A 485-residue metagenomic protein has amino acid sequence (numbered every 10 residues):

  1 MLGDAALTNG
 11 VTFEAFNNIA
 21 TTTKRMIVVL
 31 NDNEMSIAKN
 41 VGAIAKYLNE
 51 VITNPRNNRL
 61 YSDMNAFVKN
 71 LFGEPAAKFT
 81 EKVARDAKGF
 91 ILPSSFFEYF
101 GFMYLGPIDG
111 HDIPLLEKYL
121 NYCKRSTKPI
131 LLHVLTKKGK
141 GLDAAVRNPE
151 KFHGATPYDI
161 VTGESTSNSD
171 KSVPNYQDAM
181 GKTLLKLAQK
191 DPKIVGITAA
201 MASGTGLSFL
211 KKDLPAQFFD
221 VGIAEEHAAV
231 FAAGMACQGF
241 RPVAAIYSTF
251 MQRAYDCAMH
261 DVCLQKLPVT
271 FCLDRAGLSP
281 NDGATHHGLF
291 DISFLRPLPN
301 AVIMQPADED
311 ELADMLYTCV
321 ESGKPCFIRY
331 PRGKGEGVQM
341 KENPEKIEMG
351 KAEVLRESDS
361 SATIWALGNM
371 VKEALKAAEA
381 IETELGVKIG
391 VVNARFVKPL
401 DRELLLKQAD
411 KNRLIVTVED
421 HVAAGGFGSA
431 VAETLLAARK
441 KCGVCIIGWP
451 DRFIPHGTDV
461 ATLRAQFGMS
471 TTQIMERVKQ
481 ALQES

Functional and structural regions predicted by a protein language model:
M1-N9, D32, F97, V243: DG-centered beta-turn motif at the end of beta-strands
A6-I19: Acidic/histidine-rich catalytic neighborhood of metal-dependent amide-processing enzymes
T21-K151, S167-T183, Q189-K212, E226-V230 (+3 more regions): Thiamine diphosphate
P157-V161, R296-K341: Helix-enriched interaction subdomains in cytosolic or periplasmic regions, typified by TIR/SEFIR signaling/NADase cores
P215-D220: Short pre-catalytic strand/loop immediately N-terminal to key active-site residues, enriched for Gly-Thr
F231, P242-A245, Y255-C257: Catalytic phosphate/nucleotide-handling subdomain of diverse soluble enzymes
